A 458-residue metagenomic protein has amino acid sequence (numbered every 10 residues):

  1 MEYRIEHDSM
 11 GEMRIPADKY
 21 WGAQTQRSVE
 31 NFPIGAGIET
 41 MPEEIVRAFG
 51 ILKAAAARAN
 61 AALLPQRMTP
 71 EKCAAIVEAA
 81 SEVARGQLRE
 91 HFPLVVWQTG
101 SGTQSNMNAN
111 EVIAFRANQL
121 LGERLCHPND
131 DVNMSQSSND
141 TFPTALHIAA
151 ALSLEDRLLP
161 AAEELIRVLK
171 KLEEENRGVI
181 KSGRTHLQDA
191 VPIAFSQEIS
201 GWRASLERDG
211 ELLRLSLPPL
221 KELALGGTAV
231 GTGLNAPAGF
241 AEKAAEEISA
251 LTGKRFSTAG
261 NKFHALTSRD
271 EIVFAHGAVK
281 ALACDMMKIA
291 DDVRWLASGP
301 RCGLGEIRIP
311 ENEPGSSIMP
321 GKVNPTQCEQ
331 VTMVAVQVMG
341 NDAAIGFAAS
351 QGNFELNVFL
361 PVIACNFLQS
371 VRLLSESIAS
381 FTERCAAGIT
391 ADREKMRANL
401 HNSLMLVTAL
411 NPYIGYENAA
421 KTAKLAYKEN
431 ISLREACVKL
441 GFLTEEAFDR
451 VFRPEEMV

Functional and structural regions predicted by a protein language model:
M1-V458: Conserved, well-structured ligand/cofactor-binding cores
